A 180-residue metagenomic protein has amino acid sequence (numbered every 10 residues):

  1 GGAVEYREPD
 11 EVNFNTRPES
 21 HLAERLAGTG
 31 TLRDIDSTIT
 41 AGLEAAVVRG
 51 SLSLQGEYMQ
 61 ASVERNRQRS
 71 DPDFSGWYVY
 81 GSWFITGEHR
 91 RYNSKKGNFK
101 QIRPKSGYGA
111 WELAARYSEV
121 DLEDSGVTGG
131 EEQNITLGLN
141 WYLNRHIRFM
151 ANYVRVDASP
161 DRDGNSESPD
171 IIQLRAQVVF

Functional and structural regions predicted by a protein language model:
G1: Aromatic-lined carbohydrate-recognition surfaces of secreted/lumenal glycan-active proteins
V4, D10-F180: Outer-membrane beta-barrel pore domains
